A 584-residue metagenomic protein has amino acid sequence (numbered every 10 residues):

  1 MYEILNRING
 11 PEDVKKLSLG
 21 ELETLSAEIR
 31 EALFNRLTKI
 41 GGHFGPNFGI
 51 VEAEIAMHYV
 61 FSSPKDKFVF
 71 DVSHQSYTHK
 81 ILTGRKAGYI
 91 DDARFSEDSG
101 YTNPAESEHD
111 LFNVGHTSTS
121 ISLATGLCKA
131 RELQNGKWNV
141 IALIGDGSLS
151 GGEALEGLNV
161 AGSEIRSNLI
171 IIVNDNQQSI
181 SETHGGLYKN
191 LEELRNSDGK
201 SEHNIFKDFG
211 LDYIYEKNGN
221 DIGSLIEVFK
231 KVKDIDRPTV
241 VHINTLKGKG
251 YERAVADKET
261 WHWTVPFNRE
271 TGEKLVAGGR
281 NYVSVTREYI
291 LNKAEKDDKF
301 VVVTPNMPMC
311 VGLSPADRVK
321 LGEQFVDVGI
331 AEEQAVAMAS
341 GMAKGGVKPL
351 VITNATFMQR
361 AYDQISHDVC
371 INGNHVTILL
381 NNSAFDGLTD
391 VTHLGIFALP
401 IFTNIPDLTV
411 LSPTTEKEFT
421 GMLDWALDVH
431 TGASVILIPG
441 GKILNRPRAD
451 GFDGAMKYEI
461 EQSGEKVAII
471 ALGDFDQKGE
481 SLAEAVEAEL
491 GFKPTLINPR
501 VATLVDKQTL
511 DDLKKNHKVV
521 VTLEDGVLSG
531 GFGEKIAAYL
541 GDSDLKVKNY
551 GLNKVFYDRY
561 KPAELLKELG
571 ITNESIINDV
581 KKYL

Functional and structural regions predicted by a protein language model:
M1-I81, N218, I222: N-terminal amphipathic, basic-rich helices that act as targeting or association modules
E31-T38, E97-N113, N135-I141, P315-V326 (+4 more regions): Glycine/charged-rich beta-loop-alpha catalytic/anionic-binding loops adjacent to active sites
I40-G42, D66-V69, N113, G136-G151 (+6 more regions): A short, small-residue-rich loop immediately preceding and capping a beta-strand
H43-E164, F300, P305, S314-P315: Cofactor-binding active-site loop characterized by glycine-rich and histidine/acidic residues
K67, Y251-M358, Q364-N374, A471-G473: Non-catalytic terminal/interface segments that mediate subunit docking, oligomerization, and allosteric communication
Y89-D98, S163-N176, C370-N382: A glycine-rich helix N-cap at a beta->alpha junction
D110-F267, E273-G279, V283-E288, L408-H517: Glycine-rich ThDP/TPP pyrophosphate-binding loop and its adjacent helix/strand module within ThDP-dependent enzymes
K274-V276, G387-T389, P400, T409 (+2 more regions): Peripheral docking tails and interdomain loops at the edges of cofactor- or intermediate-handling domains
